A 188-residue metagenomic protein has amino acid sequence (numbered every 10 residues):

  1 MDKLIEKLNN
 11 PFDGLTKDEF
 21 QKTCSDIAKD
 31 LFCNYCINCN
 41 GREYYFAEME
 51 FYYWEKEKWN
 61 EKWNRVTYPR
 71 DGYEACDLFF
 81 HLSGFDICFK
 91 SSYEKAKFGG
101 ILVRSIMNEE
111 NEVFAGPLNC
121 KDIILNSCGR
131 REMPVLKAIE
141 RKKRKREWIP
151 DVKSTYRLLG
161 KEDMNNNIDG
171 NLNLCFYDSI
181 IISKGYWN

Functional and structural regions predicted by a protein language model:
M1-N188: A cross-family signal for N-terminal binding/gating loops and helix N-caps that shape access to the active site
